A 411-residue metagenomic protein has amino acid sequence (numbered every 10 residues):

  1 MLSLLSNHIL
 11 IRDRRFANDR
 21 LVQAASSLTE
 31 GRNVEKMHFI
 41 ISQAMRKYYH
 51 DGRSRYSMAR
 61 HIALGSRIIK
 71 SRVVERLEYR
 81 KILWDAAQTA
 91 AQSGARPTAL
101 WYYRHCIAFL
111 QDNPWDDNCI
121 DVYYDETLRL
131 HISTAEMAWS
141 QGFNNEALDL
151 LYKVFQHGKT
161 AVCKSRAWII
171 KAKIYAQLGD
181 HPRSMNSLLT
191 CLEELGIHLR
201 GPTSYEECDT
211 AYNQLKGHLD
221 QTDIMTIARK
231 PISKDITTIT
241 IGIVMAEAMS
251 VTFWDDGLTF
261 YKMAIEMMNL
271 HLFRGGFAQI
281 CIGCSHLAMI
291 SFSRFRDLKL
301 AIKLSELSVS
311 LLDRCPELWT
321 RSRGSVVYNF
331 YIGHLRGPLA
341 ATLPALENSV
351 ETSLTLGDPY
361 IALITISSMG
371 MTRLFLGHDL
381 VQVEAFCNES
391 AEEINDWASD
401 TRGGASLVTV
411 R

Functional and structural regions predicted by a protein language model:
M1-W101, H105-N113, E194, E206-K230: Short secondary-structure boundary elements
S6, Q43-K47, A63, R67 (+10 more regions): Amphipathic alpha-helical segments of tetratricopeptide repeats
R12-D13, D51-Y56, G94-A99, N118 (+9 more regions): Alpha-solenoid helical repeat architecture
A24, R60, L64-G65, D85-Q92 (+9 more regions): Tandem amphipathic alpha-helical repeat scaffolds
E35, R55, R76, S93-R96 (+7 more regions): TPR-repeat structural position
K36, I40, R60, K81 (+9 more regions): Primarily a tetratricopeptide repeat
A63-S71, L77-K81, A176-K262, L374-N388 (+1 more regions): Amphipathic helix-loop-helix modules that constitute alpha-helical solenoid scaffolds
M268-G275, L287-S399: Hydrophobic, small-residue-rich alpha-helical packing segments that form membrane-like cores
